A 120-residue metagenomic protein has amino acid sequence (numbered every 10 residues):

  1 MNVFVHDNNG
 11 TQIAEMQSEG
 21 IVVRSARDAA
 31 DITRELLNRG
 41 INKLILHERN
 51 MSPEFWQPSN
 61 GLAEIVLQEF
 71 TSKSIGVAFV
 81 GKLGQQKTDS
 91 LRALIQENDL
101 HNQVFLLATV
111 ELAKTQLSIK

Functional and structural regions predicted by a protein language model:
N2-K120: Amphipathic, Lys/Arg-enriched alpha-helical "gate/interface" segment within cytosolic domains that mediates
